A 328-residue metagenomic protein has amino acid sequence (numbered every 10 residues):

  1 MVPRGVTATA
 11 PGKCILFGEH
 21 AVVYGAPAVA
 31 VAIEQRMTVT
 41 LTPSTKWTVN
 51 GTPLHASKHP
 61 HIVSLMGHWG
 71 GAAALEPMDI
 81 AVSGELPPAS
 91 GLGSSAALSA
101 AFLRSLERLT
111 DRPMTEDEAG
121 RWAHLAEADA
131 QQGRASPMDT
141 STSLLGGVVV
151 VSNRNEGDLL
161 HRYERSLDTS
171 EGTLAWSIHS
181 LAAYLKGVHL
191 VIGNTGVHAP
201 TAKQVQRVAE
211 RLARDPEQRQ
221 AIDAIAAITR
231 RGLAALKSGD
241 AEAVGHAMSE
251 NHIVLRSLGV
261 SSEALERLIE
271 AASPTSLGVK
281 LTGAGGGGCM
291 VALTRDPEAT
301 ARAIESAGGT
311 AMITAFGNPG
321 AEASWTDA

Functional and structural regions predicted by a protein language model:
V2-P11, I15-F17, V22-V23, A30 (+5 more regions): C-terminal nucleotide
G18-E19, V82, S94: A secondary-structure boundary/capping signal
A26, L92-A97, D117, A135 (+1 more regions): Short, conserved micro-motifs enriched in small and acidic residues
I33-Q35, L92-R112, E116, G147: DPxDG-like acidic metal-binding loop motif
G71-S90, M114, E118-L125: Glycine- and acidic-rich phosphate- and metal-coordinating loops
S90-G93, K280: Short helix-coil transition sites and intra-membrane helix breaks within transmembrane domains of multi-pass
G287-C289: Glycine-rich active-site/cofactor-binding loop and its immediate structural neighborhood
